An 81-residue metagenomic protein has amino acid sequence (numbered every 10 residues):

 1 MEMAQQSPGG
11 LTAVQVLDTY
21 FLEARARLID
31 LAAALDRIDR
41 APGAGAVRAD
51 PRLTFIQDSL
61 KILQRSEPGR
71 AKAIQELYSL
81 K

Functional and structural regions predicted by a protein language model:
E2-K81: Surface-exposed peri-terminal alpha-helical interaction modules
